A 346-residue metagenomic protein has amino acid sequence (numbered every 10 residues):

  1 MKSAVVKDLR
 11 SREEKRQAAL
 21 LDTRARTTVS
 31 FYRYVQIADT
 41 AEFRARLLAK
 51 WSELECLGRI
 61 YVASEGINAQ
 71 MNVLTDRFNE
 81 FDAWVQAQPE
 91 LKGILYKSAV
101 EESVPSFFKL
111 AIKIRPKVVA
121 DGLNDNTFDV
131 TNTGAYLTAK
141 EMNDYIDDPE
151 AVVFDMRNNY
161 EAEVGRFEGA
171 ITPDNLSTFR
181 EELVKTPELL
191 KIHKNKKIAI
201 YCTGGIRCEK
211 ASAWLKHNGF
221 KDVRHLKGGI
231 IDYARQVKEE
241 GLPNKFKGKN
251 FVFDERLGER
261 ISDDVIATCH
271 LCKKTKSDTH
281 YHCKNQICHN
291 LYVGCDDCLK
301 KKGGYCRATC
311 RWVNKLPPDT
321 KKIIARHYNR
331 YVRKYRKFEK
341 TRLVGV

Functional and structural regions predicted by a protein language model:
K2-A135, N158-K197, I206-V346: Rhodanese-like catalytic fold shared by cysteine-dependent sulfurtransferases and DSP/PTP-type phosphatases
L54, D148-P149: Structured helix-beta-strand junction loops
G134-D148: Internal catalytic-core helix/loop-beta-alpha segment that presents or stabilizes conserved functional determinants
V152-M156: Short hydrophobic beta-strand that contains or immediately precedes a catalytic carboxylate
T203: Substrate-contacting helices/loops that form the catalytic groove of nucleic-acid and nucleotide-polymer processing
